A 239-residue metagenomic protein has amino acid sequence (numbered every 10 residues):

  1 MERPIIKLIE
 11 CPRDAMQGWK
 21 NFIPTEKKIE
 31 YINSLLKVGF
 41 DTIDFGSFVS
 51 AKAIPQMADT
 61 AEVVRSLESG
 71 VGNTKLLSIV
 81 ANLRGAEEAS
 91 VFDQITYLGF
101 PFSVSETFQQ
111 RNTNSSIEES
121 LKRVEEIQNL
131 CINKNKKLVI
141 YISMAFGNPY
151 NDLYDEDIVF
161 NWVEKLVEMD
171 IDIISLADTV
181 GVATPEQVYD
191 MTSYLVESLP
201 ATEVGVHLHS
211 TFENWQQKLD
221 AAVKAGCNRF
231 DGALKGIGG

Functional and structural regions predicted by a protein language model:
M1-K20, F100-N112, N133-Y150, L195-A201: N-terminal small/glycine-rich loop or linker at the start of catalytic domains across soluble metabolic enzymes
P4-D14, D41-F45, T74-I79, T96-F100 (+4 more regions): Hydrophobic faces of well-ordered beta-strands that scaffold small-molecule active sites in alpha/beta enzyme cores
L8-I29, T74-L83, R111-I117, M144-D157 (+1 more regions): Active-site mouth loops of central-metabolism enzymes
T25-S34, V38-V71, S78-E88, Q94-I95: Glycine-rich, positively charged N-terminal anion/phosphate-binding segment
D41-S66, F100-S115, M144-Y150, S175-E186 (+1 more regions): Glycine-rich, proline-tolerant flexible connector loops at the mouths of alpha/beta enzymes
A53-S78, E119-V139, E186-V206: Alpha-helix-loop-beta-strand connector modules within alpha/beta enzyme cores
V104-M169, S175-A177: Conserved anion-binding
T179-V180, T184-G239: Catalytic alpha/beta core domains of metabolic enzymes, predominantly
